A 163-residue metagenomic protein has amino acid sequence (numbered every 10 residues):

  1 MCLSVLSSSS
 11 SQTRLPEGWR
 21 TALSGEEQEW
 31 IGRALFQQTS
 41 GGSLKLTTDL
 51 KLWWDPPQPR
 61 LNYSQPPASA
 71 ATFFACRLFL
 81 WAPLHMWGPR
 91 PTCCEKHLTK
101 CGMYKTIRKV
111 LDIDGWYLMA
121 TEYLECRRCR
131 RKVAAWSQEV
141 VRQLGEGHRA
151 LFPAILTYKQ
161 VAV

Functional and structural regions predicted by a protein language model:
M1-R90: N-terminal alpha-helical interaction blocks
Q58-R60, T92, A134-Q138: Short, functional N-terminal and low-complexity linear motifs
Y63-Q65, K96-T99: N-terminal start-of-chain detector that recognizes signal peptides and the immediate post-cleavage beginning
P83, C93-L98: Glycine-rich, compositionally biased intrinsically disordered regions
P91-C94, C126: Mobile genetic element proteins and their domesticated derivatives, centered on retroelements and DNA transposons
T99-V163: DNA- and nucleic-acid-binding/regulatory domain cores of transcription factors and nucleic-acid enzymes
